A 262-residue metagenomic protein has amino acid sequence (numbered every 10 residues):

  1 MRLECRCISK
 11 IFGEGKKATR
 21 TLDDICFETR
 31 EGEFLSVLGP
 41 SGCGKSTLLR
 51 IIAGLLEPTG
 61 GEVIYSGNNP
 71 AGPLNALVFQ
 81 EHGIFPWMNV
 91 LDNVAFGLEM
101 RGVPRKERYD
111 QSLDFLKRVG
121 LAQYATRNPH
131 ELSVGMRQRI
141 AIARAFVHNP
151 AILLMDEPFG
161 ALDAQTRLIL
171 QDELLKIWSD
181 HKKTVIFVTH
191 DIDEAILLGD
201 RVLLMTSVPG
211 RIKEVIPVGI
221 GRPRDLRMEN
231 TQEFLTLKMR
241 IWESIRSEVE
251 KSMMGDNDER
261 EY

Functional and structural regions predicted by a protein language model:
L38-P40: The feature captures the beta-strand-to-loop junction immediately N-terminal to the Walker
A53: Helix-to-loop junction immediately C-terminal to a conserved catalytic motif
G61-A71: Conserved ABC transporter NBD signature motif
L91-E99, Y109, P217: Short helical segment in ABC ATPase nucleotide-binding domains corresponding to the A-loop/adjacent helical element
E99, K106-Y124, K176: Conserved ABC ATPase "signature" region
N128-L132, M136: Conserved ABC ATPase signature
V147-A151: A short, proline-enriched helix->beta-strand linker immediately N-terminal to the Walker B motif in ABC-type P-loop
